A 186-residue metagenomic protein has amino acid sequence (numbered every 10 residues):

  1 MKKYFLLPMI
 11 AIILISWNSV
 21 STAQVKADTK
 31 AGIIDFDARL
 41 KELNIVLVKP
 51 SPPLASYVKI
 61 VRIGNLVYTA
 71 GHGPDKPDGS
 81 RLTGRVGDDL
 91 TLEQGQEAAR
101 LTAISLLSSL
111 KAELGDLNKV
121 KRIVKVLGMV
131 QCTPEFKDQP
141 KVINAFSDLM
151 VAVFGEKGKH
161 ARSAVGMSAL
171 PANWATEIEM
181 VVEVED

Functional and structural regions predicted by a protein language model:
M1-A27: Bacterial Sec-dependent N-terminal signal peptides
A23-D186: Short, polar/acidic, helix-capping and beta-turn segments at strand->helix junctions that line the mouths
